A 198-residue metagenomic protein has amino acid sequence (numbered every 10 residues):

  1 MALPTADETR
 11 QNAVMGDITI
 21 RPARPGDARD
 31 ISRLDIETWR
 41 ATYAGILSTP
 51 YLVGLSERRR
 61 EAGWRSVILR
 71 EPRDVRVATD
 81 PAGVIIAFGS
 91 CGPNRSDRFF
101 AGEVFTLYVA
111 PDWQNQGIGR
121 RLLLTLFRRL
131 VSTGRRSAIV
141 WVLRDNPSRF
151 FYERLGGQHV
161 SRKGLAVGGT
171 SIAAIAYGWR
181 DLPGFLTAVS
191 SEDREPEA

Functional and structural regions predicted by a protein language model:
A2-A13, S171-A198: Terminal substrate-recognition subdomain of acyl/acetyltransferases
G16-I18, P22-A28, R33-D112, R120-T125 (+5 more regions): Acetyl-CoA-dependent GNAT
P50, R149-F150, S171-I172: Short Asp/Glu-rich motifs
G63, F99, I139-L143, E153 (+1 more regions): Conserved catalytic-core motifs of GNAT/GCN5-like acyltransferases
F99, G117, P147: Residues that form or flank phosphate/diphosphate-binding pockets in enzymes that use nucleotide phosphates
A110-Q116, R144-D145: Active-site acidic-Proline motif in GNAT/NAT acetyltransferases
I118-R121, A138: A structural feature recognizing the 12-helix transmembrane core of secondary solute carriers
